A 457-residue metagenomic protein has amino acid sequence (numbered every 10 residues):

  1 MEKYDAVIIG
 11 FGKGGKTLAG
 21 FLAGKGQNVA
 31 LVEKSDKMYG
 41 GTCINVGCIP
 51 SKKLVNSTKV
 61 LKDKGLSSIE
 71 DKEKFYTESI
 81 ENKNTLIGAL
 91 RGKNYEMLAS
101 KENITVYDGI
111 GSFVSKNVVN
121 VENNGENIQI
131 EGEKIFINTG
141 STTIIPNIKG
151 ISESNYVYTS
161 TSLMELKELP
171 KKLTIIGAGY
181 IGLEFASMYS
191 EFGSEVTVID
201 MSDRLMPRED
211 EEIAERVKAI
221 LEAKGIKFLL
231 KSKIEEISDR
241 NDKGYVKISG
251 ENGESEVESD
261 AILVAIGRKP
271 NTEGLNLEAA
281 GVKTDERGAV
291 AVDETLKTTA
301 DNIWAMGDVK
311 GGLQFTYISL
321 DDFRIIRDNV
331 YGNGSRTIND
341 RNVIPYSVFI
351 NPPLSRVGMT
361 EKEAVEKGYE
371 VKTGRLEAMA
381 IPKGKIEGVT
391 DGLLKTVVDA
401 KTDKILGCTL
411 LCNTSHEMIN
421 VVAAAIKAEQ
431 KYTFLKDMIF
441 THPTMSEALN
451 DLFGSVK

Functional and structural regions predicted by a protein language model:
M1-G12, L169-G179: Beta1/beta-strand and adjacent pyrophosphate-binding region of the FAD-binding site in flavoprotein oxidoreductases
E2-Y4, F21-Q27, E33-L169, T197 (+6 more regions): Glycine-rich flavin
V7-I9, G111, I130-G140, I176 (+3 more regions): Short hydrophobic core segments
I9-K37, T42, I49, K53-L54 (+2 more regions): Flexible, glycine-rich terminal cap/loop adjacent to redox cofactors in electron-transfer oxidoreductases
G15, G179-G182, S319: Catalytic nucleophile loop
C48, T139-I199, K227-F228, E278-A280 (+2 more regions): Glycine-rich dinucleotide-binding loop and its adjacent helix/turn
E153-L169, E256-N333: FAD-site-proximal beta/loop scaffold in flavoenzymes
M306-E363, H442-K457: A conserved FAD-binding loop/helix module that cradles the flavin
